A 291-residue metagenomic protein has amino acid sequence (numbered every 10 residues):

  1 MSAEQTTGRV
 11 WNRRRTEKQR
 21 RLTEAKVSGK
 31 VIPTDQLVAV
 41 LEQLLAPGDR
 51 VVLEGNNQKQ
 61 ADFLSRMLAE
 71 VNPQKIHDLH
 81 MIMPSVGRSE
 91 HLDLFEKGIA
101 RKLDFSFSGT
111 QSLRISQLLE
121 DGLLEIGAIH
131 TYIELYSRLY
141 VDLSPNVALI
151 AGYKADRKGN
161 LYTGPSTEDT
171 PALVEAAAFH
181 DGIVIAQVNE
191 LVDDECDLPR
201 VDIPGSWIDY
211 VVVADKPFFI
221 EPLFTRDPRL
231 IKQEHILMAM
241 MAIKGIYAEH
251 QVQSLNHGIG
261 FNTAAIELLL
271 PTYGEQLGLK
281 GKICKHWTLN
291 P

Functional and structural regions predicted by a protein language model:
M1-P291: Conserved alpha/beta enzyme-core scaffold
